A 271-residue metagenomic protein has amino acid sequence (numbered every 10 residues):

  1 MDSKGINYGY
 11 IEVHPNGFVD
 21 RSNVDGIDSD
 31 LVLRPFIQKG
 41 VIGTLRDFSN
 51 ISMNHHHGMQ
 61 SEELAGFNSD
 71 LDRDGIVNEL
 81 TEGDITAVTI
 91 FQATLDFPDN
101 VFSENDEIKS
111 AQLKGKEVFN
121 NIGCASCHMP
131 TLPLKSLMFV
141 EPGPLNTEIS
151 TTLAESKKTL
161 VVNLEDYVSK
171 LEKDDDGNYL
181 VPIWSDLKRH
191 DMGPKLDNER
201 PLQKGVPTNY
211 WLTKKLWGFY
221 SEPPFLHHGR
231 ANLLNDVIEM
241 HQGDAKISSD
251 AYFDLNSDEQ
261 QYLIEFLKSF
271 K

Functional and structural regions predicted by a protein language model:
M1-K271: Periplasmic c-type cytochrome electron-transfer domains
